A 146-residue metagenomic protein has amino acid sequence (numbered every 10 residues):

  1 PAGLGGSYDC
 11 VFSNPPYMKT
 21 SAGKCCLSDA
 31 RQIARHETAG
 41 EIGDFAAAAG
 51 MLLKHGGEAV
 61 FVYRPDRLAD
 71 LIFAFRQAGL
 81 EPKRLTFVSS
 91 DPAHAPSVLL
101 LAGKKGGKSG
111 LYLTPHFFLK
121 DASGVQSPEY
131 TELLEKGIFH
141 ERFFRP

Functional and structural regions predicted by a protein language model:
P1, A30, L85, K108-G110 (+1 more regions): Generic secondary-structure boundary/loop-capping signal
A2-C10, P15-D44: Mobile active-site "lid"/loop adjacent to the S-adenosyl-L-methionine
Y8, S13, Y17-M18, I42 (+4 more regions): Broad hydrophobic/π-residue packing in well-ordered secondary structure
M18, A78, G106: Phosphate/oxyanion-binding loops and surfaces in catalytic or ligand/nucleic-acid-binding neighborhoods
T20, R35, S90, L113 (+1 more regions): Generic structural "secondary-structure junction" signal
T38-P96, L100-L101: Conserved Class I SAM-dependent methyltransferase catalytic core
A95-P146: SAM/dcSAM-binding transferase cores
